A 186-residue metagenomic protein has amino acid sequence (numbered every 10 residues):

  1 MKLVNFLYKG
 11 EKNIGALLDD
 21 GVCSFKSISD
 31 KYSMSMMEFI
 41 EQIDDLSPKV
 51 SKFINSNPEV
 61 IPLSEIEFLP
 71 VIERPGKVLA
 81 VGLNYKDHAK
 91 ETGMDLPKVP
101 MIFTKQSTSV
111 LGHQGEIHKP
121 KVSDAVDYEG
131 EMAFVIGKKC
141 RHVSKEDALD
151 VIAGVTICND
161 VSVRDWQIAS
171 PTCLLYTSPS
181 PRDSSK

Functional and structural regions predicted by a protein language model:
M1-P100: N-terminal non-catalytic cap/leader segment that marks the start of a structured domain
V4, F68-P70, K90-G93, I117-V126 (+3 more regions): A generic local secondary-structure boundary/capping motif
N84-K86, S107-V110, E116, S123-D124 (+4 more regions): Short acidic/polar capping segments at secondary-structure boundaries
D95, I102-Q106, D147-L175: Flexible glycine-rich active-site/ligand-binding loops centered on an Asp-His dyad
L96-H113, Y128: Structural signature of FAD isoalloxazine-binding scaffolds in flavoprotein oxidoreductases
Y176-D183: Conserved small/polar residues in nucleotide/adenosyl-binding loops
